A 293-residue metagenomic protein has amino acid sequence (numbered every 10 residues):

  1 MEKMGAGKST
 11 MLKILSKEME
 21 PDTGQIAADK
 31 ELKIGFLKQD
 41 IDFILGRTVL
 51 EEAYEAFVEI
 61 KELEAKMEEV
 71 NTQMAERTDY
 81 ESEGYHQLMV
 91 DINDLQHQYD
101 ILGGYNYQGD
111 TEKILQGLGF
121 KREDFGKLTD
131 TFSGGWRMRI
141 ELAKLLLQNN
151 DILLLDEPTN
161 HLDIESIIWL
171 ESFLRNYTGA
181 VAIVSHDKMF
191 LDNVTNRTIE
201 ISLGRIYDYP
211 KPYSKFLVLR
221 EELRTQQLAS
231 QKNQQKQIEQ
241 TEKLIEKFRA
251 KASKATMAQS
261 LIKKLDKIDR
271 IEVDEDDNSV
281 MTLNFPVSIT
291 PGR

Functional and structural regions predicted by a protein language model:
M1-K232, V280-R293: ABC ATP-binding cassette signature C-motif
L219-D274: Intracellular alpha-helical coupling/juxtamembrane segments of multi-pass membrane proteins
